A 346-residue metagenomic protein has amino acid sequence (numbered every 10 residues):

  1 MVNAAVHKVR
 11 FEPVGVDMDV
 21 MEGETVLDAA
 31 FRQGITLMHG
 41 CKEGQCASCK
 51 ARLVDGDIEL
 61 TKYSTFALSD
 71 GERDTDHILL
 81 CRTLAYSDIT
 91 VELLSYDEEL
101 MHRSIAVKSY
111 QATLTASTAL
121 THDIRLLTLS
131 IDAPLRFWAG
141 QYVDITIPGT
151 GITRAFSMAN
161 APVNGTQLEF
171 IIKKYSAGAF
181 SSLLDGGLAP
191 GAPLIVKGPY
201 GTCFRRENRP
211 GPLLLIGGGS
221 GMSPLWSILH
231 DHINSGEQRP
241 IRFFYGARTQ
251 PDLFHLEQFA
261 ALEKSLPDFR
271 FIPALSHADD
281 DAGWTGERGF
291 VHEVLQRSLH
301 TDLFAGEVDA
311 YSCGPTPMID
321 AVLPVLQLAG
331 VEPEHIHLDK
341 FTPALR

Functional and structural regions predicted by a protein language model:
M1-I89, P240, F244-R346: Reductase modules of NAD(P)H-dependent flavoproteins
V54-D57, L94-Y96, P148, P199: Short, surface-exposed secondary-structure boundary micro-motifs
I78-H102, A192-V196: Short, structured interface segments
H102-P193, A247-T249, A274-A278: Ferredoxin-reductase
G140, G221, P315: Short, conserved phosphate/pyrophosphate- and ester-handling motifs at nucleotide-, phospho-/glycolipid
G198-R209: A short, basic/flexible loop-to-alpha-helix module at the beginning of a structural domain
W226-N234: Histidine-anchored nucleotide/phosphate-binding helix
